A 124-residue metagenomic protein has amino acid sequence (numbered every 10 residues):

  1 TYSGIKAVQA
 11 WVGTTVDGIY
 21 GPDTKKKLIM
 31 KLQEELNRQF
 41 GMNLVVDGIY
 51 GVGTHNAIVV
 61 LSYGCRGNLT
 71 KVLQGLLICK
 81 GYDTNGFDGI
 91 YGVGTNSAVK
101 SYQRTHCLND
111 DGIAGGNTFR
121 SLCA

Functional and structural regions predicted by a protein language model:
T1-A124: Cell-envelope/ECM-targeting effectors and their regulatory/trafficking segments
